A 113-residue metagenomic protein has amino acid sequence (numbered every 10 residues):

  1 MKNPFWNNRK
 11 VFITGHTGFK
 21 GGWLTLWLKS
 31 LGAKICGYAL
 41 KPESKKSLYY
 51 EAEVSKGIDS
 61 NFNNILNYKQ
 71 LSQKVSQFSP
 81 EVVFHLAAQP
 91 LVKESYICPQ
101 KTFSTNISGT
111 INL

Functional and structural regions predicted by a protein language model:
M1-L113: N-terminal Rossmann-like NAD(P)+-binding domain of SDR-like oxidoreductases, especially those catalyzing
